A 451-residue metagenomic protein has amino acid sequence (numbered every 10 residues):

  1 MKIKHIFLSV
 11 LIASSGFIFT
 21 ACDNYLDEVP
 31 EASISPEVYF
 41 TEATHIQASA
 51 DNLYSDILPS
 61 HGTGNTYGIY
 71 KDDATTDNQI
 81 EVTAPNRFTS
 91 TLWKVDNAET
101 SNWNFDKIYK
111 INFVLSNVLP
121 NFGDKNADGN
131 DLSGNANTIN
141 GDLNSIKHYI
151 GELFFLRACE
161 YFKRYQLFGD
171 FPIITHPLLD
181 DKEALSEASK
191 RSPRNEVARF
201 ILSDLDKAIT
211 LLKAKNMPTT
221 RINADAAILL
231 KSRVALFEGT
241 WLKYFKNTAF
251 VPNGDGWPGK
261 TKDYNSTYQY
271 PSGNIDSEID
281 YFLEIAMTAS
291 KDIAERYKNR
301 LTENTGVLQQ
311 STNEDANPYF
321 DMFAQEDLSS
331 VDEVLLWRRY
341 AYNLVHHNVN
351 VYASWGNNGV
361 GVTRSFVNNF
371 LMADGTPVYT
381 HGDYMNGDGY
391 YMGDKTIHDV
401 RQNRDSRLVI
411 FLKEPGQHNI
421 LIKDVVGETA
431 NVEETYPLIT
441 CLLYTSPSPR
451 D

Functional and structural regions predicted by a protein language model:
M1-E31: Bacterial Sec-dependent N-terminal signal peptides
I3, I139-N140, K246-N247: Primarily recognizes Gram-negative and organellar outer-membrane beta-barrels
C22-Y70, P258, D383, D388-Y391 (+2 more regions): Membrane-proximal, proline-rich intrinsically disordered regions
D23-E28, G62-L92, N112-G123, Y165-I174 (+2 more regions): Aromatic-residue-lined binding/catalytic grooves and analogous aromatic/hydrophobic interfacial grooves in multimeric
T44, P177-D180, N216, R338-Y342 (+1 more regions): Short, flexible loop/turn elements at secondary-structure junctions
Q47-H61, I80-F168, A184-A224, I397 (+5 more regions): Conserved, well-structured interaction surfaces
V95-T100, G273-S277, M392-K395: Active-site rim elements
E333, L344-H346, Y352, G389-R450: Flexible, polar/acidic helix-loop-strand segments at domain edges
